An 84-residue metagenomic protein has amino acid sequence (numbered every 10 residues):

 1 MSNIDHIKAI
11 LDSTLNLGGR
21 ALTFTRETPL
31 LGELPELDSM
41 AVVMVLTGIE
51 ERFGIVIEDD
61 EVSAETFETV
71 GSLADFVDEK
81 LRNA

Functional and structural regions predicted by a protein language model:
M1-T23, D78-A84: Thiotemplate assembly-line natural product biosynthesis machinery
L15-L37, G54-S63, A84: Phosphopantetheine carrier-protein modules
V43: Conserved catalytic core of two-component sensor histidine kinases
D60-S72: AMP-binding/adenylate-forming catalytic domain of the ANL superfamily
